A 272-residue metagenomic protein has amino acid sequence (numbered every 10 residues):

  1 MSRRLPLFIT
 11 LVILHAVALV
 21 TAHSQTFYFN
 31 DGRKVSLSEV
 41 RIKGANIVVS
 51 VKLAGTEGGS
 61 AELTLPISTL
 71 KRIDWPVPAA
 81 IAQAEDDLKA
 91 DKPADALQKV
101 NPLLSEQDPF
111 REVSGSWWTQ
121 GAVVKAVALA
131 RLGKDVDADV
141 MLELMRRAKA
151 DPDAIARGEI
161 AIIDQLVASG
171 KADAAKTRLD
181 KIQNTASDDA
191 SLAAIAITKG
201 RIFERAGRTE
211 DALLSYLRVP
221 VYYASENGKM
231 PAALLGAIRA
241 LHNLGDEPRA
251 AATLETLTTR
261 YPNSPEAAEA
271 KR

Functional and structural regions predicted by a protein language model:
M1-L5: Positively charged n-region of N-terminal signal peptides that target proteins for export
F8-A18: Bacterial N-terminal signal peptides
V20-A150, R157-A168, D173, T177-N184 (+5 more regions): Compositionally biased alpha-helical segments
L97-Q98, D139, D173-K176, E210-L213 (+4 more regions): Conserved positions within tetratricopeptide repeat
L144-D153, A224, T256-A267: Extended low-complexity acidic/polar segments
I155, L192, K229-M230, A267: TPR alpha-solenoid repeat register
Y216-V221, H242-P265: TPR/TPR-like (Sel1-like) alpha-helical repeat modules
K229-A232, G236-R249: Extended alpha-helical scaffolding segments
